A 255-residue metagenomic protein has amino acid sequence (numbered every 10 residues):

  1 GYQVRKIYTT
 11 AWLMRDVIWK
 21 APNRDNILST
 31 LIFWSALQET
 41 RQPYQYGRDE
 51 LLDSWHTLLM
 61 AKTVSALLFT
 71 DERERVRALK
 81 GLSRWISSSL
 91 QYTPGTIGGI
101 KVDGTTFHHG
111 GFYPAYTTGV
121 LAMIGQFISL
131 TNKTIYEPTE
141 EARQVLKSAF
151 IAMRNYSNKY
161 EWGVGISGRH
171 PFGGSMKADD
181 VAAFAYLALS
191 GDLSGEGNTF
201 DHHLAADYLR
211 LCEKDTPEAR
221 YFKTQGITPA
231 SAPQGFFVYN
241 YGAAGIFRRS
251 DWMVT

Functional and structural regions predicted by a protein language model:
Y2-T255: Extracellular polysaccharide-recognition and catalytic grooves
